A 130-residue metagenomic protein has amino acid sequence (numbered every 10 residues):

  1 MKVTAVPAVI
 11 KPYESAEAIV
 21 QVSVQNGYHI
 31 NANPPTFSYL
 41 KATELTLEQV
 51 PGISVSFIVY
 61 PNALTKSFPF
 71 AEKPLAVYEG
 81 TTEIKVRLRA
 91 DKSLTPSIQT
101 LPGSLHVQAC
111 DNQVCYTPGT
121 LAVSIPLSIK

Functional and structural regions predicted by a protein language model:
M1-K130: Extracellular/lumen-exposed scaffold segments
